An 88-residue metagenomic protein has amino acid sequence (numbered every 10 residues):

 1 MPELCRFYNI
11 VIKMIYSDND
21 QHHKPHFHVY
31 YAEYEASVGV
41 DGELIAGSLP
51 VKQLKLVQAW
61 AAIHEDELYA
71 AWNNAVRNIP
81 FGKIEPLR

Functional and structural regions predicted by a protein language model:
M1-H23: Short, charged/polar N-terminal "headpieces" of proteins
E3, V40, I45, R77-K83: Glycine-rich, flexible loop/turn motifs
F7, Y16, F27, Y69-W72: Aromatic side chains
Y8, N19-H22, K52, H64 (+2 more regions): Alpha-helical protein-protein interaction elements
I15-V51: A short, structured beta-strand/loop element
K55: A short mixed-secondary-structure module that forms the rim of ligand-binding clefts
Q58-R88: C-terminal structural segments of small proteins and small subunits
